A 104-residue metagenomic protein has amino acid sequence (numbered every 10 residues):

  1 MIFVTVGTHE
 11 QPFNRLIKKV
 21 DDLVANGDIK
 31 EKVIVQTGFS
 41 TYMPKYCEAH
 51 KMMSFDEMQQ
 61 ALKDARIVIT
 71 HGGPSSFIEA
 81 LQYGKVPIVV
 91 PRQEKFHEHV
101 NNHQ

Functional and structural regions predicted by a protein language model:
M1-Q104: Nucleotide-activated sugar donor-binding and catalytic core shared by glycosyltransferases and related lipid-linked
